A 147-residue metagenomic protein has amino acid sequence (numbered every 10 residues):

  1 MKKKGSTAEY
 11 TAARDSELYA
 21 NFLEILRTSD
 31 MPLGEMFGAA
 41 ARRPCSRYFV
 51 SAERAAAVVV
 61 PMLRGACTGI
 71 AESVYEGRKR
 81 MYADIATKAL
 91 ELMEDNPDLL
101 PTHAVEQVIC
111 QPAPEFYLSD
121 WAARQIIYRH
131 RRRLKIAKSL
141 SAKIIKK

Functional and structural regions predicted by a protein language model:
M1-L23, G38, C45-E94, K138-K147: Basic, amphipathic alpha-helix used for nucleic-acid engagement in HTH/winged-helix/SANT-Myb modules and analogous
Y19, L100-T102, R124: A generic signature of intrinsically disordered, low-complexity regions enriched in glycine/proline and charged/polar
I25-C45, M93-P112: Short, charged amphipathic recognition helices of the HTH superfamily and cognate SANT/SANTA-like modules
A41-P61, I109-R129: Short, basic interhelical loop/turn and adjoining N-cap of the next helix at nucleic-acid- or acidic-partner-contacting
D120-K147: Glycine-rich, aromatic-bearing surface loops/beta-hairpins
